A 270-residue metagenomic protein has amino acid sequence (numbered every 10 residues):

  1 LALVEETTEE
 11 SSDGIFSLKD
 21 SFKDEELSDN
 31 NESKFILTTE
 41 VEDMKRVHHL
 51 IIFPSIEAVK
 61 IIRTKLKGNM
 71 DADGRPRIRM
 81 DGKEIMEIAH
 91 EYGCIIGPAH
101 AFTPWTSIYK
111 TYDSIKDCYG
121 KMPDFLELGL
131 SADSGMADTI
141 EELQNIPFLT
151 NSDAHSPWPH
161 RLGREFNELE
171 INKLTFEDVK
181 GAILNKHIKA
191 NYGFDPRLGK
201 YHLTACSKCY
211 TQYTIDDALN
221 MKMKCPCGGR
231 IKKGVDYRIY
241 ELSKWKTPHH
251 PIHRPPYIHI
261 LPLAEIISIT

Functional and structural regions predicted by a protein language model:
L1-E84, L128-E142: A metal-dependent hydrolase metal-coordination microenvironment
L18, F22-S28, K34-L37, E84-Y92 (+2 more regions): C-terminal functional module detector
T39, G129, S152, N172-K173: Residues at the C-termini of beta-strands that transition into short coil/loop
E40, F53-I56, H100-A101, A264-S268: Short loop/turn segments at strand-loop or loop-helix junctions that form parts of catalytic or ligand-binding pockets
F53-I56, W105, N145-F148, H249-H253: Short, functional N-terminal and low-complexity linear motifs
P54-R63, Y109-Y112, N191-G193: Short, composition-biased local secondary-structure segments
K67-N167, G193, Q212: Domain-core and long-helix interface of multi-subunit machines
